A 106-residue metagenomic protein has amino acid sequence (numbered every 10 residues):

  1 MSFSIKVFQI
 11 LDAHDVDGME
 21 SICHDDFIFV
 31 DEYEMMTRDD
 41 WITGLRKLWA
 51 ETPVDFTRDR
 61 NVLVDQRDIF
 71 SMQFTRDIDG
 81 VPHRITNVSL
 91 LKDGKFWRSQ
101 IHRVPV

Functional and structural regions predicted by a protein language model:
M1, I5, D39-R46: Generic alpha-helical structural signal
S2-Q9, K95-W97: Terminal "cap-and-tail" regions of soluble proteins that handle hydrophobic small molecules
I5-Q9, S21-M35: Short, solvent-exposed secondary-structure junction/capping segments
D12-A13, H24, A50: Residues at helix-coil transition
H14-G18: Short helix-adjacent coil turns
M36-T37, V106: Generic structural signal for helix capping and beta-alpha/helix-loop junctions
I42-V106: A beta-strand edge to alpha-helix "cap/lid" segment located at domain peripheries
